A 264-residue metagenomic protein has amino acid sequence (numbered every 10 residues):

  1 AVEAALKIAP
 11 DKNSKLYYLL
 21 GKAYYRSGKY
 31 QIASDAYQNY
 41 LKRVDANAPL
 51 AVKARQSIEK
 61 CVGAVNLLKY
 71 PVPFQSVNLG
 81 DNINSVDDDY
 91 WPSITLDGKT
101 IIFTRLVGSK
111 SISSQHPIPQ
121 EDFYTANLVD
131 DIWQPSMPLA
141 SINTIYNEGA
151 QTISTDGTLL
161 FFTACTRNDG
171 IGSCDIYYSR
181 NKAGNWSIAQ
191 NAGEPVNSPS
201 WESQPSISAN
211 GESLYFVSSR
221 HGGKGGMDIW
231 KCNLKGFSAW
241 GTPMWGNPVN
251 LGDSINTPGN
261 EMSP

Functional and structural regions predicted by a protein language model:
A1, A23-Y25: Alpha-helical solenoid repeat scaffolds
A1-A4, A36: Alpha-helical solenoid repeat scaffolds, predominantly canonical TPR units
A5-L6, Y40: Canonical positions in the second alpha-helix
K12, L16-L19, R26, Y30-P264: Short, conserved micro-motifs composed of acidic
